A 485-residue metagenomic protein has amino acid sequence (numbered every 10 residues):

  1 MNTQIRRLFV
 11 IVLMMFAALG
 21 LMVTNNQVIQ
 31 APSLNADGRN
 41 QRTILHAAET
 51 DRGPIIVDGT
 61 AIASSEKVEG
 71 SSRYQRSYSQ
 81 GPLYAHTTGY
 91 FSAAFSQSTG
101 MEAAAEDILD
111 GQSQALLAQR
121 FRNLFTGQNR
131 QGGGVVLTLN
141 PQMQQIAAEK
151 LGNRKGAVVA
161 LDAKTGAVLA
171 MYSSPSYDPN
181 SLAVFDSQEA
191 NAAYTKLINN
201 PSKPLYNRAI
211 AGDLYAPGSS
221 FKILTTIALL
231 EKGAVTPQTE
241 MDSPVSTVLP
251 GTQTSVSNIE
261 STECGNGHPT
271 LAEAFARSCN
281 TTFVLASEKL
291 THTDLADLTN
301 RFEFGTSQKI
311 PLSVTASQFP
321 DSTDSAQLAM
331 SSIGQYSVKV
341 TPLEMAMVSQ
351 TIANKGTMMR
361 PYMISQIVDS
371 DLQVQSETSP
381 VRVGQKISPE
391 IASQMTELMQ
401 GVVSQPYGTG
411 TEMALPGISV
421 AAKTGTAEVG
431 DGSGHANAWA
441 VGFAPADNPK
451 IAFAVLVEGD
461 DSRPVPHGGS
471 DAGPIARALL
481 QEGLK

Functional and structural regions predicted by a protein language model:
M1-A190, R208, L214-A216, T293-R301 (+1 more regions): Periplasmic/cell-envelope proteins involved in peptidoglycan metabolism and beta-lactam response
L169-S219, L224-D461, G468: Beta-lactam-recognizing serine transpeptidase/beta-lactamase-like catalytic domain environment
